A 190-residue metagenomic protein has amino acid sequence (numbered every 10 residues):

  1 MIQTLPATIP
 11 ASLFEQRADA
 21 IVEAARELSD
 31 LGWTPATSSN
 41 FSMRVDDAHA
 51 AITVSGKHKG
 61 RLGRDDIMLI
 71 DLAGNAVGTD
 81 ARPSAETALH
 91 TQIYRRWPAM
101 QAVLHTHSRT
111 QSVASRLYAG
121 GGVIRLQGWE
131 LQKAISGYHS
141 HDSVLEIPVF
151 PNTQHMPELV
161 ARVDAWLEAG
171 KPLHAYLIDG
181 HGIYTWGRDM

Functional and structural regions predicted by a protein language model:
M1-M190: Glycine-rich flexible loops
